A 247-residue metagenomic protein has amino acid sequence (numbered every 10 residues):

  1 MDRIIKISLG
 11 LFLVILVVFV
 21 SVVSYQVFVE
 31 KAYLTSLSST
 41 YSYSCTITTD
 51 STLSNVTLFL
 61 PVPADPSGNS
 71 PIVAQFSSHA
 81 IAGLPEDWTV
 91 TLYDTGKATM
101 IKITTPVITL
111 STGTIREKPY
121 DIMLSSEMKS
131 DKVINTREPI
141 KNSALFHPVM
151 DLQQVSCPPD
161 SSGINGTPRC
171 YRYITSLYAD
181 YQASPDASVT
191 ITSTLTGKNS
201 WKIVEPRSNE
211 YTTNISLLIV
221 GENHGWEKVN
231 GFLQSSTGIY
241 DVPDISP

Functional and structural regions predicted by a protein language model:
M1, T52-N55, P247: Polar low-complexity intrinsically disordered regions
M1-F19: N-terminal Sec-pathway targeting helices
I15-N165: Beta-strand-rich, non-transmembrane domain signature
M100-K102, T109-P247: Acidic low-complexity segments
